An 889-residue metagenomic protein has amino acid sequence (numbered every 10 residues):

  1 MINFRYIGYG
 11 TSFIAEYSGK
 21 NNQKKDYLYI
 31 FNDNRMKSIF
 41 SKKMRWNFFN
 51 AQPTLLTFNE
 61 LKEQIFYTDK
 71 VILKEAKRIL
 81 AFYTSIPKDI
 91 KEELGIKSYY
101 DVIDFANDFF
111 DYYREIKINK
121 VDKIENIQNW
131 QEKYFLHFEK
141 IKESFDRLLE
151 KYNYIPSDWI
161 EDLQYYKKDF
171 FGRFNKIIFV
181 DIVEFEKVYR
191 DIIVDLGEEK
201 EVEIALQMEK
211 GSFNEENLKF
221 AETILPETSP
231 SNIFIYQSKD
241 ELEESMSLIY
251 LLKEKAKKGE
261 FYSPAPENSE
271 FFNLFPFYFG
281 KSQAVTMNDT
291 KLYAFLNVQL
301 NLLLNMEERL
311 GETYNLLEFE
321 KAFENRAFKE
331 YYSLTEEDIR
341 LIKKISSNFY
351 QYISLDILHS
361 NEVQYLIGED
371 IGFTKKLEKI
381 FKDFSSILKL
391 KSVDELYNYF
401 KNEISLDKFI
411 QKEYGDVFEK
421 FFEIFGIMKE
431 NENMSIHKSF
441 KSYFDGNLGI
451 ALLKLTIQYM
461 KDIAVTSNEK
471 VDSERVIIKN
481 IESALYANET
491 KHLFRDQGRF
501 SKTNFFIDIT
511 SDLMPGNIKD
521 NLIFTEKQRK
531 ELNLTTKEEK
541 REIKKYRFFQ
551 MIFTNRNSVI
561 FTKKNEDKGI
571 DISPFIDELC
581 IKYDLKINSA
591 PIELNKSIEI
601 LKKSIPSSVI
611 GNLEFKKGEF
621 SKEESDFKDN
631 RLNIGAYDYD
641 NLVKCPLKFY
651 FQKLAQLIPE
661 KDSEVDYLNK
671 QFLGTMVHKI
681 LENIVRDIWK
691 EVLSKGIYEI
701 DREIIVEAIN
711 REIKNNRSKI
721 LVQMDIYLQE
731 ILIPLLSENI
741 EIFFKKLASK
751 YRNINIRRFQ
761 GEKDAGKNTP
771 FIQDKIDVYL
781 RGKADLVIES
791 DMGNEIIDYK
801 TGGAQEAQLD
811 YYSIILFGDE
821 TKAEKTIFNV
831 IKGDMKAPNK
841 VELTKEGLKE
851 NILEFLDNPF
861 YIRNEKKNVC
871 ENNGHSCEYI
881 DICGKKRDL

Functional and structural regions predicted by a protein language model:
M1-Q52, G172-G311: Conserved motor-region signature of P-loop NTPase helicases/translocases
D33-N34, T57, K176-E184, E260 (+7 more regions): Conserved helicase core region in the C-terminal RecA-like lobe
N34-I39, M44-R173, K187, R326 (+1 more regions): Basic/charged alpha-beta structural segments of nucleotide/phosphate-handling enzymes
R173-N175, K200, D356-L493, V677-R757 (+1 more regions): Accessory C-terminal helicase-associated subdomains
K253, K258, E578-V685, Y879 (+1 more regions): C-terminal, charged and often intrinsically disordered regions of DNA end-processing helicases and nucleases
T536-D584, N588, N858-D881: C-terminal accessory regions
I592-K603, G818-L889: Metal-dependent nuclease catalytic regions and adjoining charged, substrate-binding loops involved in nucleic-acid end
R757-T821, I831, M835, T844 (+1 more regions): Non-catalytic protein-protein interaction segments used by genome-maintenance enzymes to assemble and couple activities
